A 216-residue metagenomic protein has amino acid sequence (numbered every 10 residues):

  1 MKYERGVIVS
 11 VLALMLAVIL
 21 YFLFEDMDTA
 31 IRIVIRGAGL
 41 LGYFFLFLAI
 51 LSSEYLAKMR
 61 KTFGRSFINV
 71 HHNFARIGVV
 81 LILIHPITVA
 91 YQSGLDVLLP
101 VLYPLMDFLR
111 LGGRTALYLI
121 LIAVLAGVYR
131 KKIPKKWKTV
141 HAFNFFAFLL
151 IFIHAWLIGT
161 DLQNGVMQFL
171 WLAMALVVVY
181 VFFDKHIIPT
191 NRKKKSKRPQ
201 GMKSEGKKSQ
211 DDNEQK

Functional and structural regions predicted by a protein language model:
M1-K216: Membrane-embedded alpha-helical bundles that constitute the cytochrome b-like, heme-associated redox core of multi-pass
